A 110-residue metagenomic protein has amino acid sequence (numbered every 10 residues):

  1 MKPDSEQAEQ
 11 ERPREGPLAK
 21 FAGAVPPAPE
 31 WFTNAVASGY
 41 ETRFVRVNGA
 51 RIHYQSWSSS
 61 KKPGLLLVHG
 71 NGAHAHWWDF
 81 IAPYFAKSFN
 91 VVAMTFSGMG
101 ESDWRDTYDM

Functional and structural regions predicted by a protein language model:
M1-L65, K87-F89: Alpha/beta-hydrolase fold catalytic core
V45-N48, Q55, F96-M110: Active-site loop/oxyanion-hole signature of alpha/beta-hydrolase fold enzymes
S60, I81, G100: Feature marks short, surface-exposed loop/turn motifs that line or immediately flank catalytic pockets and channel
K61-K62, G70-A73: Active-site glycine-rich loops that stabilize anionic/oxyanionic intermediates across multiple enzyme folds
P63-G64, P83, M94-S97: Proline-centered helix-kink/hinge sites
L67-G70, A93: Structural cue for short, hydrophobic secondary-structure segments
H74-H76, G100: Short substrate-entry loop that stabilizes the transition state in hydrolases
H76-A93: Short amphipathic alpha-helix adjacent to the substrate-entry channel of hydrolases
